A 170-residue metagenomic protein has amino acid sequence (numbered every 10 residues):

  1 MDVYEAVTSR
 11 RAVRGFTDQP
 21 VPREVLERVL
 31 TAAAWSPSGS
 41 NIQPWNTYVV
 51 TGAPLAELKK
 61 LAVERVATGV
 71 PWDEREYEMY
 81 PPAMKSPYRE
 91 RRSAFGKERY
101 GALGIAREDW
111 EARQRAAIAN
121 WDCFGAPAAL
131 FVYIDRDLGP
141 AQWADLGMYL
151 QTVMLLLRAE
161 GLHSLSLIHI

Functional and structural regions predicted by a protein language model:
M1-E27, Q43: Specificity-determining recognition surfaces
A33: Covalent nucleotidyltransferase
S40-T51: Short loop-to-beta-strand entry elements in the cores of soluble alpha/beta enzymes
V49-G139: Glycine/small-residue-rich phosphate/adenosyl-binding loop
A141-D145: A short secondary-structure junction signal
L155-A159: Short hydrophobic alpha-helices that are characteristic scaffold elements of the AMP-binding
H163: Residue-level detector of anion-binding/catalytic polar loops
H169-I170: Conserved small/polar residues in nucleotide/adenosyl-binding loops
